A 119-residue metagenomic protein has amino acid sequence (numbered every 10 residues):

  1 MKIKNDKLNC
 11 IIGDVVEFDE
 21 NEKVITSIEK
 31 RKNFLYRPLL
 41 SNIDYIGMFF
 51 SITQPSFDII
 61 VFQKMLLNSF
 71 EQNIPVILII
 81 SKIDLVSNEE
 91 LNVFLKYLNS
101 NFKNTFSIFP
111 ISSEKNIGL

Functional and structural regions predicted by a protein language model:
M1-I59: N-terminal accessory targeting/assembly segments
K2-K7, K23, K30-K32, K64 (+4 more regions): Context-gated lysine
E22-V24, S69, S87-N92: Noncatalytic linker/hinge segments flanking ATPase motor cores
I43-F50, F70-I83, F102-S112: Conserved beta-strand/loop subsegment of P-loop NTPase cores
D58-V61, E90-L91: Residues at alpha-helix caps and immediate loop-helix transition turns in enzyme cores, especially N- and C-cap
I60-N73: Histidine-anchored nucleotide/phosphate-binding helix
D84-L119: Canonical P-loop GTPase G-domain recognition
